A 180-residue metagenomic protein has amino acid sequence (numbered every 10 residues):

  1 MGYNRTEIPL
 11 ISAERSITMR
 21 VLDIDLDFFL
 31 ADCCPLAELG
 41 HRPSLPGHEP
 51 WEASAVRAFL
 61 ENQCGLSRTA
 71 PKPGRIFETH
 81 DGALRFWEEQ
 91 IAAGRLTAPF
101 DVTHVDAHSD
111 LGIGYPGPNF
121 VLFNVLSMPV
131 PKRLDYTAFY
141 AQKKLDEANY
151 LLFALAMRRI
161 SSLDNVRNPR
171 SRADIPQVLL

Functional and structural regions predicted by a protein language model:
Y3-N4, R15-L180: Conserved alpha-helical scaffold segments that buttress catalytic/binding sites
